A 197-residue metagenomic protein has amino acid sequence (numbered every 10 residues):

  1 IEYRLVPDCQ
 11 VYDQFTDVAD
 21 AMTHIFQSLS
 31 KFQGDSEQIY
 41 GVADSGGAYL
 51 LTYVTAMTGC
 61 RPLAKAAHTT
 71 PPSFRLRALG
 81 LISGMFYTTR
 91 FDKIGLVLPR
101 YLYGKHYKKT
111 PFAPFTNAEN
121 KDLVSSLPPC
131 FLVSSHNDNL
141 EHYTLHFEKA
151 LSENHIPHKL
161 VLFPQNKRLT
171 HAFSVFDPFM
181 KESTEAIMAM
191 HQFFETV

Functional and structural regions predicted by a protein language model:
I1-V197: Alpha/beta-hydrolase superfamily serine-hydrolase fold, recognizing
